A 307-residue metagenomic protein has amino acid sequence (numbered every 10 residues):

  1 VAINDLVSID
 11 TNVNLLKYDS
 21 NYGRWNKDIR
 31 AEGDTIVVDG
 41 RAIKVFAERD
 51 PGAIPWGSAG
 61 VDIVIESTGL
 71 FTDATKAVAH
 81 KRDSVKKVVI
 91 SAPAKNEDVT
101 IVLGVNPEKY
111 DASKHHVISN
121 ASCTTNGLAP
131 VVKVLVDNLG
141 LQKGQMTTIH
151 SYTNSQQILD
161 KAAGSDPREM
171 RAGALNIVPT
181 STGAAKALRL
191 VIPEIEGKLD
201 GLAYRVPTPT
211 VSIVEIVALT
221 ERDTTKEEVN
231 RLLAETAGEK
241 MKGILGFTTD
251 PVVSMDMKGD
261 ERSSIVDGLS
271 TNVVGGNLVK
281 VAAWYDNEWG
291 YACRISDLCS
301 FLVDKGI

Functional and structural regions predicted by a protein language model:
V1-M170, V273, D297, K305-G306: N-terminal Rossmann-like NAD(P) cofactor-binding subdomain of oxidoreductases, focused on the glycine-rich
D10, R24, R30-A31, S113 (+1 more regions): Active-site-lining helix/loop region of Rossmann-like oxidoreductase modules
S20-N21, D34, R41, A59-V61 (+14 more regions): Short capping/connector residues at structural and topological boundaries
I36, I101-L103, V117, L159 (+5 more regions): Short clusters of hydrophobic/aromatic residues that line enzyme substrate/ligand-binding pockets
I43, G144, L175, S264 (+1 more regions): A broad, low-specificity signal marking well-ordered, structured residues that form hydrophobic/aromatic
S58, L70-A74, R82, K95 (+10 more regions): Electropositive phosphate-/nucleotide-binding environments in soluble metabolic enzymes
G201, I213-I307: C-terminal active-site/capping subdomain that shapes the small-molecule cofactor and substrate pocket of enzyme
